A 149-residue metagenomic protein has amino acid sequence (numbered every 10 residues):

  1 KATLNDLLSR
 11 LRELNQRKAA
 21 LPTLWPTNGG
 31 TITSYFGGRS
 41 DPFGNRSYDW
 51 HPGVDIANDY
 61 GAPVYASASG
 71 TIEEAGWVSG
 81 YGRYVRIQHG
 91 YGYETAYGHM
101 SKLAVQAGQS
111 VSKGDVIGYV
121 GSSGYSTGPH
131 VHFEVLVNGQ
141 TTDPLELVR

Functional and structural regions predicted by a protein language model:
K1-T27: Non-catalytic extracellular/periplasmic "stalk" and linker regions immediately N-terminal to catalytic or recognition
P22-R149: Catalytic cores of peptidoglycan-degrading enzymes
